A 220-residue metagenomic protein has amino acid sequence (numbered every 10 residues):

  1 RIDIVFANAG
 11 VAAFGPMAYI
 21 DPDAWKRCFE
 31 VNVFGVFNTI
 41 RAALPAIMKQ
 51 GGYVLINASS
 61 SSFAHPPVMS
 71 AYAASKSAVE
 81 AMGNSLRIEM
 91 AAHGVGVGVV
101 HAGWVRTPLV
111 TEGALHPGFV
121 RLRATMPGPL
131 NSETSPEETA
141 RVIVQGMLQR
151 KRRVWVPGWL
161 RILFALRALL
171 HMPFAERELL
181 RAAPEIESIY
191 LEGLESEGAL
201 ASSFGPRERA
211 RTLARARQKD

Functional and structural regions predicted by a protein language model:
P16-M17, D21-K26: Substrate-binding pocket helix/loop in short-chain dehydrogenase/reductase
I20, H65-A73, S85: Active-site loop-to-helix junction immediately N-terminal to the catalytic Tyr of the SDR YXXXK motif in Rossmann-fold
I40, S75: Active-site helix of classical SDR
S59: Residue(s) in the substrate-gating loop at a strand-loop-helix junction that position the organic substrate next
A64, S85-G96: Active-site-adjacent segment of SDR/Rossmann-fold oxidoreductases
A92-L160: SDR active-site lid
S132, E137-D220: C-terminal tail/cap regions
